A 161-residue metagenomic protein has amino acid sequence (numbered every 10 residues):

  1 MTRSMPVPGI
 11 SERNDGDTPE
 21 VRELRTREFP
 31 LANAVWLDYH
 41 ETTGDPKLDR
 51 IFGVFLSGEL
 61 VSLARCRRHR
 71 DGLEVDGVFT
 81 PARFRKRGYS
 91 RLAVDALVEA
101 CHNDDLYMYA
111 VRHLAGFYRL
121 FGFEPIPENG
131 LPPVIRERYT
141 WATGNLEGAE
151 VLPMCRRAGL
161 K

Functional and structural regions predicted by a protein language model:
T2-P46, G53-F55, N129, A149-K161: Short amphipathic alpha-helix that is part of the acyltransferase structural core
G53, E59-R67, G72-F79: Conserved beta-strand in the GNAT
T80, K86-E99: Conserved acetyl-CoA-binding loop-helix of GNAT-fold acetyltransferases
E99-H113: Conserved GNAT acetyl-CoA-binding A-motif
R112-N145: Conserved active-site alpha-helix within GNAT-family acetyltransferase domains
